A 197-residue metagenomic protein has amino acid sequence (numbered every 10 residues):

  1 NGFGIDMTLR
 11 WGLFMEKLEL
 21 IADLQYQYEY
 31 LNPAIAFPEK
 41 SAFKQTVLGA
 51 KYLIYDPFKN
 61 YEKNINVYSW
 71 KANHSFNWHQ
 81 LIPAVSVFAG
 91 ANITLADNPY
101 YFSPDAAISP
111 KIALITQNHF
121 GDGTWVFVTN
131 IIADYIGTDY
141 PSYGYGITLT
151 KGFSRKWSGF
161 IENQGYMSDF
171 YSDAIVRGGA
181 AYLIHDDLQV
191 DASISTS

Functional and structural regions predicted by a protein language model:
N1-S197: Transmembrane beta-barrel domains of Gram-negative outer membranes and organellar outer membranes
